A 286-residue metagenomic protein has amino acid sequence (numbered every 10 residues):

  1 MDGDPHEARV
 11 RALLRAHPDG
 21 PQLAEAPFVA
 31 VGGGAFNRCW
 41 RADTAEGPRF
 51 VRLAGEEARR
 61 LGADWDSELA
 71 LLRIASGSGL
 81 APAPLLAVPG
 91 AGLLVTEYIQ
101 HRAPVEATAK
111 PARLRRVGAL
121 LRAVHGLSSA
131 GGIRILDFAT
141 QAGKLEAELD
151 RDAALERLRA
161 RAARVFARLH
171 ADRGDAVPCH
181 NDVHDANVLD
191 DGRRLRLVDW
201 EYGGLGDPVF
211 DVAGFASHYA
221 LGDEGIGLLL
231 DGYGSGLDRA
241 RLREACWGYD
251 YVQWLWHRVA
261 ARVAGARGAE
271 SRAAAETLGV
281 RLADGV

Functional and structural regions predicted by a protein language model:
D2, A153-R157, W256-V286: ATP/Mg2+ or Mg2+-diphosphate-binding catalytic cores that bind nucleotide phosphates or diphosphates via glycine-rich
P5-L23, L127-N181, D191, D238 (+1 more regions): An alpha-helical support segment within catalytic cores of ATP-dependent transferases
H17-P18, G79, L121-S129, L169 (+7 more regions): A general structural signal marking secondary-structure boundaries and capping sites
P21-V31: Short secondary-structure junctions
V29-A45, F50-V51, R164-F210: Active-site acidic catalytic loop and adjacent metal/ATP-binding pocket of ATP-dependent phosphoryl transfer enzymes
V29-I135: ATP-binding pocket architecture of kinase catalytic cores
W65, E244-G248: Start-of-helix signal in alpha-solenoid helical-repeat scaffolds, especially tetratricopeptide repeats
V209-L237, W247-G265, V280: Active-site activation/catalytic loop segments of kinase-like enzymes and analogous catalytic loops in related
